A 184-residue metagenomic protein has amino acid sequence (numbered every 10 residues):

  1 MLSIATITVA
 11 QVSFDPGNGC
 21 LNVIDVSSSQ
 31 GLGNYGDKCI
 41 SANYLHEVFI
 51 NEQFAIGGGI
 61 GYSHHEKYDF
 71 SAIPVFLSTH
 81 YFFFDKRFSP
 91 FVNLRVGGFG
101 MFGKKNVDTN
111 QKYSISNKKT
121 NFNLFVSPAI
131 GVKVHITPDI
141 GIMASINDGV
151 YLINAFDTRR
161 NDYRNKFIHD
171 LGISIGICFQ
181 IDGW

Functional and structural regions predicted by a protein language model:
T8-I56, G176-W184: Short glycine/proline- and aromatic-enriched beta-strand/turn motifs that initiate or cap beta-hairpins
P16-N18, G36-K38, D69-S71, K118-F122 (+1 more regions): A generic structural micro-feature
D25-S29, N110-S116, D157-R160: Extracytoplasmic loops and strand-loop junctions of Gram-negative outer membrane beta-barrel proteins
V26-S28, I60-Y62, N147-V150: Generic short beta-strand segments
I40-A129, V134-I140, C178-W184: Gram-negative (and chloroplast) outer-membrane scaffold detector with strong preference for beta-barrel transmembrane
V126, K133-W184: Predominantly the C-terminal beta-signal and adjacent terminal strand-loop region of outer-membrane beta-barrel
